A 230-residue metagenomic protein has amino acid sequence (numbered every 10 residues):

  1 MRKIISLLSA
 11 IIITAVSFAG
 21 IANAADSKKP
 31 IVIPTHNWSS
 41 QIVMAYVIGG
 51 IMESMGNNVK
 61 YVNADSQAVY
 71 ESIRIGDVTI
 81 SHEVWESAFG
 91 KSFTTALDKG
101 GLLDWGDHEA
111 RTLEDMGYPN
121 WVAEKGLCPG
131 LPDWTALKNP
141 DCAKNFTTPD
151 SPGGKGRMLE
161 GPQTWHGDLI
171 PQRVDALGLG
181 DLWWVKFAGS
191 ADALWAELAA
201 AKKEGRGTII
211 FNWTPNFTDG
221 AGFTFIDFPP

Functional and structural regions predicted by a protein language model:
M1-L8: Bacterial N-terminal signal peptides that target proteins for export
T14-N23: C-terminal segment of classical bacterial N-terminal signal peptides
D26-S40, N57-V62, G154-L159: Short, well-ordered beta-strand elements
W38-S39, N57-R74, V185-E197: Short helix-initiation/N-cap motifs at beta->coil->alpha
A45, A64-G101, A193, A200-A201 (+1 more regions): Pocket-flanking alpha-helical
I48-G56, A136, D141-W184: Ligand-binding cleft/hinge of the Venus flytrap
V78-E83, R157-P230: Ligand-binding pocket segment of bilobal, Venus flytrap-like solute-binding proteins
G101-L159: A conserved helix-loop-strand patch within extracytoplasmic ligand-binding domains of the periplasmic binding
